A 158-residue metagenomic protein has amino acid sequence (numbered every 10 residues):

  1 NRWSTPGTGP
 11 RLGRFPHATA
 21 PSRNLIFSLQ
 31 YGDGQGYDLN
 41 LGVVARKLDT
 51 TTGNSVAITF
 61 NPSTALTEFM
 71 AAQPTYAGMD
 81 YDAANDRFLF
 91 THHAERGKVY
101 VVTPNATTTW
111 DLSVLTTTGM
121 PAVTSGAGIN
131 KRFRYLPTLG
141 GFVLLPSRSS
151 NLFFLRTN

Functional and structural regions predicted by a protein language model:
N1-N158: Kelch-like beta-propeller repeat domains
